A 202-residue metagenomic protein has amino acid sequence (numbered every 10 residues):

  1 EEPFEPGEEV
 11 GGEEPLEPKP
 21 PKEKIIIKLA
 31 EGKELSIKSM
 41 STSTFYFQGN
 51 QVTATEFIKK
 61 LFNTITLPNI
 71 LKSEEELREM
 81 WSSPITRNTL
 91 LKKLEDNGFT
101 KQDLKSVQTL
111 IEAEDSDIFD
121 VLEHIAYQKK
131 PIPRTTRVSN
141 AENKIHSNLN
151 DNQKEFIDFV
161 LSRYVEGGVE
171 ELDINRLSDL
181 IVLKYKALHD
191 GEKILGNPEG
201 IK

Functional and structural regions predicted by a protein language model:
F4-K202: Catalytic cores and motor modules of nucleic-acid processing enzymes
